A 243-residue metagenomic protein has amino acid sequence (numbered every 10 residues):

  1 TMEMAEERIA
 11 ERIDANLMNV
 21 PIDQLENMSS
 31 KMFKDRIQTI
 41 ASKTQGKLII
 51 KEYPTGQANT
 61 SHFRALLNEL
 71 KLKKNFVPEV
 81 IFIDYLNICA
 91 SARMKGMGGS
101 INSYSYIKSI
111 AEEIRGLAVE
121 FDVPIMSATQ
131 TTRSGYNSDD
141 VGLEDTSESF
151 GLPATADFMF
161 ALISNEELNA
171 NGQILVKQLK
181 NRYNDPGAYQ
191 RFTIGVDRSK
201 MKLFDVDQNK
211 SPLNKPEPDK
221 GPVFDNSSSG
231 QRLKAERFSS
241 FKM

Functional and structural regions predicted by a protein language model:
T1-V77, T146, R191-F192: Cytosolic-facing regulatory segments adjacent to core modules
E3-M4, S127-T132, N165: A short beta-strand-to-loop transition that corresponds to the Sensor-1 phosphate-sensing loop of AAA+ P-loop ATPases
I22-S29, I49-Q57, S91-K108, G135-E144: Flexible beta-alpha connector loops of hexameric P-loop NTPases
I49-I50, E79-F82, F160: Structural motif
P54-T55, N87, R115: Catalytic acidic motif of RecA-like/P-loop NTPases
S61-P78, K95-G98, E113-F121, R133-M243: C-terminal regions of RecA-like/P-loop NTPase motor modules
F82-I83, V123-Q130: Structural recognition of the conserved hydrophobic beta-strand(s) that form the central parallel beta-sheet of P-loop
I88-S91, A161: Residues immediately C-terminal
